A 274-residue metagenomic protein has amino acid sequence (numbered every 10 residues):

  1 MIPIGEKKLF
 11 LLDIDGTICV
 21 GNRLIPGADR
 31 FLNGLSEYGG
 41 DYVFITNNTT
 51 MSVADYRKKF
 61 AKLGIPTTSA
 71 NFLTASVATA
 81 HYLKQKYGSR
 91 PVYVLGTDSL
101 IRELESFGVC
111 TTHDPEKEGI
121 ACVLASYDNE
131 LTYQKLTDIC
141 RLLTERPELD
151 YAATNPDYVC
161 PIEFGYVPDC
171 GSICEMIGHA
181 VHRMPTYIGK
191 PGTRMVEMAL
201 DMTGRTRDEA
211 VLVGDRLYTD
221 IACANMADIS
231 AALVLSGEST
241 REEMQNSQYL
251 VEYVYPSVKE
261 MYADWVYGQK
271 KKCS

Functional and structural regions predicted by a protein language model:
I2-L12, C19-E37, A54-L73, A80 (+1 more regions): Asp-based, Mg2+/Mn2+-dependent phosphohydrolase catalytic module
N48: Conserved phosphate/oxyanion-binding catalytic-loop motifs
